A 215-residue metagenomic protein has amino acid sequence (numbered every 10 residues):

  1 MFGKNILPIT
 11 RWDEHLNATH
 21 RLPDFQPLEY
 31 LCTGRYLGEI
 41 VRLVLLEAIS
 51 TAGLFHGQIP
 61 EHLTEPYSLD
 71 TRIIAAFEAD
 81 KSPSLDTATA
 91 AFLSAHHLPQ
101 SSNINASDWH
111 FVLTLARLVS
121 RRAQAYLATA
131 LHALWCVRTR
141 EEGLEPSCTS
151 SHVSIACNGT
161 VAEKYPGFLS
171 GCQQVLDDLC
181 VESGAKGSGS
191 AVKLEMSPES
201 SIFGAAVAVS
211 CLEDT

Functional and structural regions predicted by a protein language model:
M1-H20: A structural-propensity feature for long, helix-poor, extended segments
E14-T215: ATP-binding/phosphotransfer module of carbohydrate and carboxylate kinases, centering on a glycine-rich
